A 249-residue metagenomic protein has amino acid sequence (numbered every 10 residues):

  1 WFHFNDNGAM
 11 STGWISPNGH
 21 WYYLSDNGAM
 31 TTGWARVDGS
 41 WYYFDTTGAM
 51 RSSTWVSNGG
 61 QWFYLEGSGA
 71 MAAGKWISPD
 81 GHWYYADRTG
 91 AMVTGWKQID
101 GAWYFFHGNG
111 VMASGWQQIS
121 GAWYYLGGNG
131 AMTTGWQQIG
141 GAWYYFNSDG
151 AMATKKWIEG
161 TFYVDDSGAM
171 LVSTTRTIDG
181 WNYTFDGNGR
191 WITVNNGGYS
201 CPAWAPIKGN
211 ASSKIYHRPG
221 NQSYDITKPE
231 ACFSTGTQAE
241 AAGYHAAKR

Functional and structural regions predicted by a protein language model:
W1-I215, Y224-I226: Extracellular adhesion/carbohydrate-binding repeat motifs centered on closely spaced tryptophans
R218-R249: Compact, charge-rich alpha-helical regulatory domains located at protein termini
